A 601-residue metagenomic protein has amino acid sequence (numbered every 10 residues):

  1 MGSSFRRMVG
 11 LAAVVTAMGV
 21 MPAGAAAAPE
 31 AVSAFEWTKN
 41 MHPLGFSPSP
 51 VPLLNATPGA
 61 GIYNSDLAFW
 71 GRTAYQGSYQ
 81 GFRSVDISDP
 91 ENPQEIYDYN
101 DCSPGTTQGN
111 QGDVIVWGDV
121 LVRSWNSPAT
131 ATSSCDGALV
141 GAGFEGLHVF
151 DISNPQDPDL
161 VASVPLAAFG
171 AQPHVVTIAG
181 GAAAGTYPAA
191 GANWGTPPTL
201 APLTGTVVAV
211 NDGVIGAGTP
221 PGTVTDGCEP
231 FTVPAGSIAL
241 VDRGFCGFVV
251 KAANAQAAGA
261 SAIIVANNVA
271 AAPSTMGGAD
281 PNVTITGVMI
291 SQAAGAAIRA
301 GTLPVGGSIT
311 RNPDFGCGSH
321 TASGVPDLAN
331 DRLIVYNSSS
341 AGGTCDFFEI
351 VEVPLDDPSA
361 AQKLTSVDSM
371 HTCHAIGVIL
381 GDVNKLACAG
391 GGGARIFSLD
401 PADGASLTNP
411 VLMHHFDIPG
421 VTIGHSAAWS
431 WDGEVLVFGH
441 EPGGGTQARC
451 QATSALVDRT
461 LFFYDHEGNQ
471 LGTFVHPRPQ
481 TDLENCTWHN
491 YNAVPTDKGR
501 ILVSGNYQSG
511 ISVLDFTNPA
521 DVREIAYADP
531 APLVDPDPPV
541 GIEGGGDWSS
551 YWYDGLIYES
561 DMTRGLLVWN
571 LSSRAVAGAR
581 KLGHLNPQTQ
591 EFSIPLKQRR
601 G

Functional and structural regions predicted by a protein language model:
S3-A27: Secretory targeting and sorting signals
A25-V176, A300, S308-G601: Feature marking well-ordered beta-strand scaffolds used for ligand recognition
P43, L160, V207, I263 (+3 more regions): Conserved beta-strand scaffold positions in the cores of enzyme catalytic domains, especially in NTP/NDP-utilizing
N126, G244, A266-A271, E441: Short, ordered loop/turn segments at secondary-structure junctions
P155-P158, E229-V233, A252-S261, M276-P281 (+1 more regions): Mature extracellular/periplasmic domains of secretome proteins
G170-A253, A257, I309: Protease-associated
P234, N268-R299: Short acidic, glycine/proline-enriched helix-loop-strand junctions
A239-V241, S261-N267, V288-M289: Short hydrophobic alpha-helical runs that function as membrane-insertion/retention elements
